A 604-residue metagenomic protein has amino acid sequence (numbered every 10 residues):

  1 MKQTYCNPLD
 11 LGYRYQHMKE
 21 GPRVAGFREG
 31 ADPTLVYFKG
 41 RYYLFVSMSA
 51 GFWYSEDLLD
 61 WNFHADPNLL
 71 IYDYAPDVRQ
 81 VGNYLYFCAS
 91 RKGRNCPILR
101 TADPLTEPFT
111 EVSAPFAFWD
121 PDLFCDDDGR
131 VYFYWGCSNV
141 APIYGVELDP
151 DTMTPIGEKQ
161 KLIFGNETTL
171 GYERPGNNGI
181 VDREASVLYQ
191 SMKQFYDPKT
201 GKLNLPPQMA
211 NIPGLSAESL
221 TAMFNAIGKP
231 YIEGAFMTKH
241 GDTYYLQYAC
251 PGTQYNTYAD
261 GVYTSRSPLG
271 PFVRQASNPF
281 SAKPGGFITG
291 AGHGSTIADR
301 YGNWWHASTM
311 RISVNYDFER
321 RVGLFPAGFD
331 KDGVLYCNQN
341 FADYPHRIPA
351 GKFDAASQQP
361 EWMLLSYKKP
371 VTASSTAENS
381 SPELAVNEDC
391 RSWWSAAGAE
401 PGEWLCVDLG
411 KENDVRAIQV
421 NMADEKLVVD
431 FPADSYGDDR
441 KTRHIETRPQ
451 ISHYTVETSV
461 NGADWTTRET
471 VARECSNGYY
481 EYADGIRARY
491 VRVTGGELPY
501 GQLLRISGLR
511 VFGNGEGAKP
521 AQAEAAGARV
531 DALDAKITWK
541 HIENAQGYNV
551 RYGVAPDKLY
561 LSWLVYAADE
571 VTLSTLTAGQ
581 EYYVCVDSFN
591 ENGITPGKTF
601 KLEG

Functional and structural regions predicted by a protein language model:
M1-I227, K239-Y244, Y248-G286, Y301 (+1 more regions): Beta-rich carbohydrate-recognition and catalytic domains
G261, S452, N477-Y479, A567-T572: Short S/T/G- and acidic-enriched coil/turn segments that sit immediately N-terminal to beta-strands in beta-sandwich
D389-T467, R473-E524, A578, S588: Aromatic, loop-rich ligand-recognition surfaces of beta-strand-rich domains
H453, E457-T458, E543-A567: Extracellular low-complexity, O-glycosylation-prone stalks/linkers
E469-E474, S562-A568: Short beta-strand segments within Ig-like beta-sandwich modules, predominantly Fibronectin type-III
L503-L504, F589-G604: Extracellular fibronectin type III
L533-A545: Conserved aromatic anchor
L573-I594: Beta-strand-rich modules
